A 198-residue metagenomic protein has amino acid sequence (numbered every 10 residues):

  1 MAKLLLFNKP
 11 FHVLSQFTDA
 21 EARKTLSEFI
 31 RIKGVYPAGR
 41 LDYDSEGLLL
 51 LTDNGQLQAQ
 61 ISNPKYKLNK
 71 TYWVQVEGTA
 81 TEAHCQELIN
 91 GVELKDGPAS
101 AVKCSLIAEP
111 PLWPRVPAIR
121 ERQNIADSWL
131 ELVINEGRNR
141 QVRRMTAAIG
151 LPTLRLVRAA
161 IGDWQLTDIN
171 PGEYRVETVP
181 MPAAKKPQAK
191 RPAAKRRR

Functional and structural regions predicted by a protein language model:
M1-K186, R196-R198: RNA pseudouridine synthases
P187, R191: Cationic, low-complexity basic patches in intrinsically disordered or flexible, solvent-exposed regions
